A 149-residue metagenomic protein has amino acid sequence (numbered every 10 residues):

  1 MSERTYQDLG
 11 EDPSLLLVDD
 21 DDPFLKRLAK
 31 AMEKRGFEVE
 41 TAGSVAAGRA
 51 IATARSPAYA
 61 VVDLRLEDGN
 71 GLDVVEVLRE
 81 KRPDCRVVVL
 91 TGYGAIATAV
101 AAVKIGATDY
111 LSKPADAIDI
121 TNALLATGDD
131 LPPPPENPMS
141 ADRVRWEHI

Functional and structural regions predicted by a protein language model:
D19, D63, T91: Active-site residues of response regulator receiver
L25, E67, T91, A95: The feature encodes the CheY-like receiver
G36-V45, I51: Short hydrophobic/Thr-rich beta-strand motif most characteristic of the beta2 strand and flanking loop of CheY-like
S44, N70-D73, T91: Acidic catalytic/metal-coordinating carboxylates
A50, L72-D84, A101: Short amphipathic alpha-helix used as the core "switch/output" element in two-component signaling
S56-V61, L66: Active-site beta3 strand of CheY-like receiver
A97, P114-L124: C-terminal output helix
